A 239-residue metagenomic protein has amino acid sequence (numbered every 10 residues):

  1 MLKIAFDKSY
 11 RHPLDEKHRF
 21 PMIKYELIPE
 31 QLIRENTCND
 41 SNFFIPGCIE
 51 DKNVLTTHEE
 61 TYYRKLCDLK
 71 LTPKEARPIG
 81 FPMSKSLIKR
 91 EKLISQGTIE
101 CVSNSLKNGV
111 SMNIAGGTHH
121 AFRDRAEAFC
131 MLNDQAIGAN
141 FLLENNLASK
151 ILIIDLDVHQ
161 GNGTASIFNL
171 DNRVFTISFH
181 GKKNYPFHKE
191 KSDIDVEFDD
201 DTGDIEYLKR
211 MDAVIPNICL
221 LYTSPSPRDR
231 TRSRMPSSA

Functional and structural regions predicted by a protein language model:
M1-I137, F141-A148, V174, G181-N184 (+1 more regions): An acidic/histidine-cluster motif and surrounding catalytic segment that typifies divalent-metal-assisted enzyme active
E16, R123, G163-T164, S233: Short glycine-/acidic-enriched loop or helix-start segments at secondary-structure transitions that form or flank
E127, H159, G203: Glycine-/small-residue-rich active-site loops that bind phosphorylated ligands and cofactors
K150-I153, V158: Well-ordered alpha/beta subsegment
V158-H159, A165-D193: Glycine-rich phosphate/diphosphate-binding loop of Rossmann-like nucleotide-binding domains
S192-A213: Active-site rim loops that border cofactor/substrate pockets in soluble metabolic enzymes
Y222-T231: Conserved small/polar residues in nucleotide/adenosyl-binding loops
M235-A239: Hydrophobic alpha-helical segments, chiefly the membrane-spanning helices and signal/signal-anchor peptides
